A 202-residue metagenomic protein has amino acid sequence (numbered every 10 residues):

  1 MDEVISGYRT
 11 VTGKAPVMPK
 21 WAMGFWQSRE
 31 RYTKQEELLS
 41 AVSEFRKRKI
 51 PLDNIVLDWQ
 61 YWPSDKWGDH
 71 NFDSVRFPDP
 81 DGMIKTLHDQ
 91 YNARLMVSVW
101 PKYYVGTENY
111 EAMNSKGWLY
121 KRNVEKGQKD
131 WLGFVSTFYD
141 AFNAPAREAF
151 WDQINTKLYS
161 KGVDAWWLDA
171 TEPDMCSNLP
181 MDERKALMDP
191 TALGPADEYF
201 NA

Functional and structural regions predicted by a protein language model:
M1-A202: Catalytic-domain carbohydrate-binding cleft regions of carbohydrate-active enzymes
